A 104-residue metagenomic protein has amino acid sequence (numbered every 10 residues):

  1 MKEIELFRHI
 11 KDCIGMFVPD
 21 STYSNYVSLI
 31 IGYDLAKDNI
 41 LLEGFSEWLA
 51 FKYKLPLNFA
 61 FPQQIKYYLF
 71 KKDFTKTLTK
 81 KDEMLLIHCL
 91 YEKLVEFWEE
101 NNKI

Functional and structural regions predicted by a protein language model:
M1-D34: Short terminal alpha-helical segments
D20, A36-N39, E43: Short, well-ordered coil↔helix boundary/capping segments
N25-L35, E47-W48, E92-E96: Short, hydrophobic/amphipathic alpha-helical patches that form generic packing surfaces within helical domains
I40-K93: Amphipathic protein-protein interaction modules
N102-I104: Extended, charge-biased low-complexity segments that typically form long amphipathic alpha-helices/coiled-coils
